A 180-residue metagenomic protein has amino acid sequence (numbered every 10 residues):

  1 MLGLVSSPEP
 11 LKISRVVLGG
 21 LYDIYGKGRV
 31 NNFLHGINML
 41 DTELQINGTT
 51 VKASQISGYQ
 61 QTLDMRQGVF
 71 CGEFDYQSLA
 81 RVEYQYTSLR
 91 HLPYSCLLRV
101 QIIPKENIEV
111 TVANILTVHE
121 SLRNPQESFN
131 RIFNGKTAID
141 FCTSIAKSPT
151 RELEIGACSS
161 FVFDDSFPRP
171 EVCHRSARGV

Functional and structural regions predicted by a protein language model:
M1-V180: Beta-sandwich/jelly-roll carbohydrate-recognition scaffolds of carbohydrate-active enzymes
